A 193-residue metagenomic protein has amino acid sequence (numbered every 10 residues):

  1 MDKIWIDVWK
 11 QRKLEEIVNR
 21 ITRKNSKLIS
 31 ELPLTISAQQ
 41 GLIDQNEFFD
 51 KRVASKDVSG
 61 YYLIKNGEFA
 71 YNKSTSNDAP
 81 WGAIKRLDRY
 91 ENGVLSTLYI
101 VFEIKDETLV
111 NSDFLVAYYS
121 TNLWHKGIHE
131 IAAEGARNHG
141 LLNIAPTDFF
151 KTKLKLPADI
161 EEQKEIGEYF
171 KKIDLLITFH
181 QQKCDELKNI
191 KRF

Functional and structural regions predicted by a protein language model:
M1-F193: Feature detects amphipathic, helix-rich regulatory segments
